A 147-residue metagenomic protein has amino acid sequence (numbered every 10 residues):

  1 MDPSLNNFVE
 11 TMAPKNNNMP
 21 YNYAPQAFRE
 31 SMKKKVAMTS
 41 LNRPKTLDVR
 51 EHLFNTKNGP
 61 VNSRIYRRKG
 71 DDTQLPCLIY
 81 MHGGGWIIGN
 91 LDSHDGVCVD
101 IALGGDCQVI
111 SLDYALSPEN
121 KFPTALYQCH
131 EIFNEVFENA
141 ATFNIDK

Functional and structural regions predicted by a protein language model:
M1-I65: A glycine/proline-hinged amphipathic helix-loop "lid/cap" segment that gates access to hydrophobic ligand pockets
N18, C107, I145: Short glycine/serine/threonine/alanine-rich loop segments
Q74-G84: Short beta-strand element of the alpha/beta-hydrolase
L91-L112, Y127-E131: Short amphipathic alpha-helix adjacent to the substrate-entry channel of hydrolases
D113-S117: Short beta-to-alpha linker loops that shape the active-site pocket of alpha/beta-hydrolase fold enzymes
N120-N134: Active-site loop/oxyanion-hole signature of alpha/beta-hydrolase fold enzymes
F137-K147: Gly/Ser-rich "nucleophile elbow"/oxyanion-hole loop immediately N-terminal to the catalytic nucleophile in hydrolases
